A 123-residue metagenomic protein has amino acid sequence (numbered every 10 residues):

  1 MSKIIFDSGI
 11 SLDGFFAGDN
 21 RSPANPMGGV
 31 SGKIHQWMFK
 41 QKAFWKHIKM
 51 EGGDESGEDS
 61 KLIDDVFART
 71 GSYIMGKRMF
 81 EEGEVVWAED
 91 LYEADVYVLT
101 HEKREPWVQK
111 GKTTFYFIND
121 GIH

Functional and structural regions predicted by a protein language model:
S2-H123: Portal/gating segments that form or line small-molecule/metal binding sites
